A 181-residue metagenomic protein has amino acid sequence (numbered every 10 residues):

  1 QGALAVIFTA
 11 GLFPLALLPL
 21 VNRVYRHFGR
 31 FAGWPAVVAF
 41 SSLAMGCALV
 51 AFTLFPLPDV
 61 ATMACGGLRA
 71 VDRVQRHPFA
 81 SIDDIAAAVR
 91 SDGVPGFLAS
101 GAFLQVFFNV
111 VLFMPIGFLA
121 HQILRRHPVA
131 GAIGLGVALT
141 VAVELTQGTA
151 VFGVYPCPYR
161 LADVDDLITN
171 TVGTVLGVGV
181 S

Functional and structural regions predicted by a protein language model:
Q1-Y159, V175-S181: Bulky hydrophobic segments
Y159-V172: Individual transmembrane alpha-helices with interfacial aromatic-anchor signatures
